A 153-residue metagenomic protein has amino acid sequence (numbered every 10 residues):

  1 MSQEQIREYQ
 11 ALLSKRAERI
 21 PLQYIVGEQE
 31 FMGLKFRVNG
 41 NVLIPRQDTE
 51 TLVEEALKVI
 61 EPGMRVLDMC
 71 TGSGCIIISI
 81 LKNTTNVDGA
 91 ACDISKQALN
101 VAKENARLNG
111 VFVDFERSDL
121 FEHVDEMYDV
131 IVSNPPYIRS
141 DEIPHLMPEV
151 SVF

Functional and structural regions predicted by a protein language model:
M1-K58: Conserved AdoMet
G27, R117, V152: Phosphate-coordinating loops and pocket residues in cytosolic domains that bind phosphorylated ligands
G33, M147-F153: Short glycine/proline- and charge-enriched loop/turn segments that cap or connect secondary-structure elements
E50-M147: Conserved SAM/SAH cofactor-binding pocket of Class I
